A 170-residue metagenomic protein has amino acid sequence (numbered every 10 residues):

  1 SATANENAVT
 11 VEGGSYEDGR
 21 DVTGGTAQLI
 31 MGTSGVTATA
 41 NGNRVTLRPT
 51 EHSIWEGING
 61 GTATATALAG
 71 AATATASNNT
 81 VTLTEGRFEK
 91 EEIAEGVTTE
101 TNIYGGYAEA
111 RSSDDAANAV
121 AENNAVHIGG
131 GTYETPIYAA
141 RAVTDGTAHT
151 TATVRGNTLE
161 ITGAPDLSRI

Functional and structural regions predicted by a protein language model:
S1-P136, A142-I170: Surface-exposed loop/turn motifs in large extracellular/passenger domains
